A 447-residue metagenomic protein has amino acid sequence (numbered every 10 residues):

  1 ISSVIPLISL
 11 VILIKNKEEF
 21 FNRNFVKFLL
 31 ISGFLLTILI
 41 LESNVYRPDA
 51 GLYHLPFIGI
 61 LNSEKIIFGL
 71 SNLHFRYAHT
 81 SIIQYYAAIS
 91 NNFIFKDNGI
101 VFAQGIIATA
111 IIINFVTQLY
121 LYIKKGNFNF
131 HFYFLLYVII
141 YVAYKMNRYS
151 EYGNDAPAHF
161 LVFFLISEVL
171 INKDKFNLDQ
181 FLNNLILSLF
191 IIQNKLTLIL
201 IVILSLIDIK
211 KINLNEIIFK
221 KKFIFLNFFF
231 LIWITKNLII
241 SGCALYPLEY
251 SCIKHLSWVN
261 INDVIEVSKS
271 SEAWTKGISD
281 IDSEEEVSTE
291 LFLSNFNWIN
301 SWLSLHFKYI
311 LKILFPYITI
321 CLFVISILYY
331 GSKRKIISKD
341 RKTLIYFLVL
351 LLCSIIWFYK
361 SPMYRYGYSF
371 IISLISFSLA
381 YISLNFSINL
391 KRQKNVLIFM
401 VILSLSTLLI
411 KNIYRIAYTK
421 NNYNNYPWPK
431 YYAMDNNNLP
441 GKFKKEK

Functional and structural regions predicted by a protein language model:
I1-F20, W357: Membrane-embedded, hydrophobic transmembrane alpha-helices
L10, N16-F21, I201-N227, N385: Perimembrane helix-loop-helix junctions
F25-L36, N213-L238, N395-S404: Hydrophobic alpha-helical membrane-interfacial segments at the cytosolic entry of transmembrane helices
T37-F130, Y149-E151: Active-site lumenal/periplasmic loops and adjacent helix-entry segments of GT-C-fold, multi-pass membrane
E42-V45, Y86, K220-K312, K411: Membrane-lumen/periplasm interface segments of specific transmembrane helices in polyprenyl phosphate-linked
I107-K124, F292-K339: Hydrophobic, aromatic-rich transmembrane alpha-helices and their immediate juxtamembrane boundary segments
M146, Q180-L196, L200-I207, F228-L231 (+2 more regions): Membrane-interface alpha helices of multi-pass inner-membrane proteins
K254-L293, K394-K447: Intrinsically disordered, polar/acidic, low-complexity terminal segments
